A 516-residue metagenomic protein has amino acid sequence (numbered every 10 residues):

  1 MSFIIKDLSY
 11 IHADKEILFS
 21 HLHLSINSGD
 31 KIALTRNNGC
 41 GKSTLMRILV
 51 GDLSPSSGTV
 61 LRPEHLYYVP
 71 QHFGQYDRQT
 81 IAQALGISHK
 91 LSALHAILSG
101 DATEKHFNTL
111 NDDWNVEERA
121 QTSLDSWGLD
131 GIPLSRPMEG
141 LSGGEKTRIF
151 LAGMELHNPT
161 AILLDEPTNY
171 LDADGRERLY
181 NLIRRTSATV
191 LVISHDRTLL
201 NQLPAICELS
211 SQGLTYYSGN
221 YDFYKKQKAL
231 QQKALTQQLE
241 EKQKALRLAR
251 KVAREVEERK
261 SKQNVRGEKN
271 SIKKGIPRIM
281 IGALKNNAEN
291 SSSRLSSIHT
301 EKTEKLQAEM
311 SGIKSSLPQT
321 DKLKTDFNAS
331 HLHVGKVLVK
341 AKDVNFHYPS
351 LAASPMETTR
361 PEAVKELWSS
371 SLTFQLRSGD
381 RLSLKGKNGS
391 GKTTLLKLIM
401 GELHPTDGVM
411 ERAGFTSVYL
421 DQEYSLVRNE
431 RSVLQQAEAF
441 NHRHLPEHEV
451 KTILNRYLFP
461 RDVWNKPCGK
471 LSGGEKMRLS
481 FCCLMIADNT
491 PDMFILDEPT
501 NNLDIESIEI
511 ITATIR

Functional and structural regions predicted by a protein language model:
M1-I11, K90-G143, T147, Q227-Y348: Coupling and communication elements adjacent to P-loop NTPase active sites across diverse families
M1-I5, S9-H21, D130, G335-K336 (+1 more regions): A short, flexible loop at the N-terminus of ABC-type nucleotide-binding domains that lies
Y10, E16, H23-I26, V60 (+4 more regions): Conserved A-loop
K31, T44-K105, E208, S378-R381 (+2 more regions): ABC ATPase nucleotide-binding domain signature region
Q75-G140, T358, D421-D492: ABC-family P-loop ATPase nucleotide-binding domains
G144-L163, E475-I495: GG-anchored amphipathic helix commonly corresponding to the ABC/SMC/Rad50 NBD signature/C-loop
E166-P167, P467, P491-S507, I511: Walker B catalytic motif
A308-S350, V364-S425: Flexible loop/N-cap segments at domain edges
